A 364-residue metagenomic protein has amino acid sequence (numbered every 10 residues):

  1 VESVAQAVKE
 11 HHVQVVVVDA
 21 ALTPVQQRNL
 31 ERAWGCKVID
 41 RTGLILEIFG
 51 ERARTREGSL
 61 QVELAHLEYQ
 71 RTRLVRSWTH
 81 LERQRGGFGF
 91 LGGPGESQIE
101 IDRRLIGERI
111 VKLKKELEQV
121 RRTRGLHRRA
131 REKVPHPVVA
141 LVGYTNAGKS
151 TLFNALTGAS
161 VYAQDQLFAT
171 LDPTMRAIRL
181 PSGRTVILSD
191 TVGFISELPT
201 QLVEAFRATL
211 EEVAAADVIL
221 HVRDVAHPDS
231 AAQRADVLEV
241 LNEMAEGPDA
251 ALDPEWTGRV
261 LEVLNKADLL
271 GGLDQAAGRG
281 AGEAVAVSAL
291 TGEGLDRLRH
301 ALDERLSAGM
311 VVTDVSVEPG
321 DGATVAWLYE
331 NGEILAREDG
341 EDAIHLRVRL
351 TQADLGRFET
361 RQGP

Functional and structural regions predicted by a protein language model:
V1-G87, G93-P94, I101, H345-R349 (+1 more regions): Switch/coupling subdomain of P-loop NTPase systems
A5-E10, D19-K37, S182-R184, L198 (+1 more regions): Conserved C-terminal guanine-recognition region of P-loop GTPase G domains, centered on the G4
V16, L67, I106, L152 (+7 more regions): Residue-level signature of catalytic and energy-coupling elements of molecular machines, predominantly ATP/GTP-dependent
T42-L46, L167-F168, A289-T291: Short, acidic/turn-prone active-site loops that include or flank metal/cofactor- and phosphate-binding residues
E47-R52, D172, L295-R297: Short, charged, surface-exposed secondary-structure boundary motifs
R54, Q61, A65-E68, T72 (+4 more regions): Short amphipathic alpha-helical segments with heptad-repeat character
T72-A147, F153-N154, G158, P228 (+2 more regions): C-terminal-of-GTPase-core extension/linker across diverse P-loop GTPases
V142-Y144, T151-A177, P181-A208, H221-V225 (+1 more regions): Switch II (G3) loop of P-loop NTPases
